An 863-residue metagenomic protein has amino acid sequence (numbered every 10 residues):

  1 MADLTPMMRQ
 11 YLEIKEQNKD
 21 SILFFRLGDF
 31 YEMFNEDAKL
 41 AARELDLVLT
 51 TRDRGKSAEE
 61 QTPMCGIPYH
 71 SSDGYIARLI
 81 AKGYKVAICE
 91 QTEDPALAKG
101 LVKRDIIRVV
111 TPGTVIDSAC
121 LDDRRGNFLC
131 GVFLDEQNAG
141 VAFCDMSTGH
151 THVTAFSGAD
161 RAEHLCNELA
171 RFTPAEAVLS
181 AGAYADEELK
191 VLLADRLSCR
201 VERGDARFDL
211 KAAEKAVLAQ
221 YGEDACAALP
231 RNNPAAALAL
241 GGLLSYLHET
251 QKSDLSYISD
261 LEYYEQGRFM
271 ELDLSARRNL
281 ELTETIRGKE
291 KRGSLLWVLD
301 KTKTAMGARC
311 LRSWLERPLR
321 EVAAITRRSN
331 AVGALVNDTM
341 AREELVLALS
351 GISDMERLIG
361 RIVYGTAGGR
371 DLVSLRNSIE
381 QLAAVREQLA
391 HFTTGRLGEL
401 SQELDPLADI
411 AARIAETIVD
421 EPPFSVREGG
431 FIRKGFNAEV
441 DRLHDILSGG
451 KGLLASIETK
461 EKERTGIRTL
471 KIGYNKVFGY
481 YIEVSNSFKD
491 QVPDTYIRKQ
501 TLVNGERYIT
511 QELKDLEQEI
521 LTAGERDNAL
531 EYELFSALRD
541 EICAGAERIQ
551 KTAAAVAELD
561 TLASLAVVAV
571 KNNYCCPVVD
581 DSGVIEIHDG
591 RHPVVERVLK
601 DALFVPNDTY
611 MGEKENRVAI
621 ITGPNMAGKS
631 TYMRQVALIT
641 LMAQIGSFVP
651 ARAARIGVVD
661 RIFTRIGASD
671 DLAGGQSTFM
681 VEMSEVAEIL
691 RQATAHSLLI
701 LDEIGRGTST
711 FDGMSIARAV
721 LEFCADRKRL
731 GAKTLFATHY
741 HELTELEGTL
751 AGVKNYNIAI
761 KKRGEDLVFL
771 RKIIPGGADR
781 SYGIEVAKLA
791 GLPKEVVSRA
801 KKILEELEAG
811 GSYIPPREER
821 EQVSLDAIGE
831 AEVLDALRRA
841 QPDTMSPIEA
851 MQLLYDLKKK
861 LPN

Functional and structural regions predicted by a protein language model:
M1-N337, E343, S350-V363, A367-T459 (+1 more regions): Charged catalytic and DNA/RNA-contacting regions of genome-maintenance and nucleic-acid-processing enzymes
N35-A38, N233, K303-T304, W314 (+5 more regions): ATPase nucleotide-binding head domains, primarily ABC-like/P-loop NTPase cores
C89, P112-L121, D254, F392-R396 (+5 more regions): Active-site phosphate-binding and catalytic loops of NTP-dependent enzymes
Y364, G368, S378-Q381, E399 (+3 more regions): Charged, surface-exposed helical/loop "interaction arms" that form contiguous linear patches used for dimerization
G368-D371, P842-N863: Short, amphipathic C-terminal "tail helix"
I410, T417-I418, F424, Y480-Y496: Cytosolic, long alpha-helical scaffolding segments
L502, E506-D540: Extended, charged coiled-coil "arm/hinge" scaffolds of SMC/Rad50-like chromosome-maintenance ATPases and other large
